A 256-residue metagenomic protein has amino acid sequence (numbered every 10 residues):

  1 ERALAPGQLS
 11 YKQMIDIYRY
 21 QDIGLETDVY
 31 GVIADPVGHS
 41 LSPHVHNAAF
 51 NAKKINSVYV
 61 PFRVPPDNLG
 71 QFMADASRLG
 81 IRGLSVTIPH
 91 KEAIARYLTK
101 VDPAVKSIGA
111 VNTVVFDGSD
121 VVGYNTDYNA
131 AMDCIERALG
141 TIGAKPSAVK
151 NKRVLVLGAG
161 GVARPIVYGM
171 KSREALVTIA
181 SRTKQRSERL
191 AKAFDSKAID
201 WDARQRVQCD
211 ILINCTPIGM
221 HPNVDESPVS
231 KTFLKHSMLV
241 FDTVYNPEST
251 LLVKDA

Functional and structural regions predicted by a protein language model:
A3-Q21: C-terminal helical cap(s) of enzyme catalytic domains, especially alpha/beta-barrels
L25-G140: Phosphate/diphosphate ligand-binding glycine-rich loop within oxidoreductases
Y30-V37, G123-Y128, I135, L139 (+2 more regions): Glycine-rich adenosine-cofactor-binding loop
V58, R153, A175-L176: Residues at the starts of beta-strands that form the adenosine-phosphate
R82, V86-A93, G161-V162, P217-M220 (+1 more regions): Short glycine-rich anion-binding loops that position phosphate/pyrophosphate groups of nucleotides and phosphorylated
R173-F194: NAD(P)-binding Rossmann-fold cofactor-contacting core
K192-D255: Rossmann-like adenosine-cofactor binding region
